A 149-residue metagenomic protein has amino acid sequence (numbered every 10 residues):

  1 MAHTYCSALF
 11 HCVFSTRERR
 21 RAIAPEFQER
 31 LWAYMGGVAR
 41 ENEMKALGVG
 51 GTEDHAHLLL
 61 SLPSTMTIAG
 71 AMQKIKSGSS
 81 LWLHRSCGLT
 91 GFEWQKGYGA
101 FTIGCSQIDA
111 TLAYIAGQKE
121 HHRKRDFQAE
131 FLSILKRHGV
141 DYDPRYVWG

Functional and structural regions predicted by a protein language model:
M1-G149: Basic nucleic-acid-binding interfaces
